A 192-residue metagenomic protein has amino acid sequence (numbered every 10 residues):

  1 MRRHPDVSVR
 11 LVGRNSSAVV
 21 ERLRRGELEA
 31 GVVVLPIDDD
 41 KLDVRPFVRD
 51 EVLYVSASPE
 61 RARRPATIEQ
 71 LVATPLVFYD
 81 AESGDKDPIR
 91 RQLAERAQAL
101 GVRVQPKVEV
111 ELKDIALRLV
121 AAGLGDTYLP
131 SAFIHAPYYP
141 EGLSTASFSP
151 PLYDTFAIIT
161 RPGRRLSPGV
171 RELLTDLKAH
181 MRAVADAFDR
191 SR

Functional and structural regions predicted by a protein language model:
M1-D40, V110: Central regulatory/effector-binding core of bacterial HTH transcription factors
R2-V7, R49-D50, A73-T74, Y153: Interdomain hinge and pocket-entrance segments immediately C-terminal to HTH DNA-binding domains
R3-L11, Q98-K107, G142-L143: A local structural motif
V20, R24, V44, I68 (+1 more regions): Short hydrophobic/charged patches on amphipathic alpha-helices used for structural packing and interfaces
L35-P36, S58, S131-F133: Short secondary-structure boundary segments
D40-P46, D50, D114-G163: Beta-alpha-beta core module
V44-A81, P168: Flexible hinge/capping segments at coil-to-helix
A66, P75-L100, L166-L174, M181-R190: Secondary-structure junction motif
